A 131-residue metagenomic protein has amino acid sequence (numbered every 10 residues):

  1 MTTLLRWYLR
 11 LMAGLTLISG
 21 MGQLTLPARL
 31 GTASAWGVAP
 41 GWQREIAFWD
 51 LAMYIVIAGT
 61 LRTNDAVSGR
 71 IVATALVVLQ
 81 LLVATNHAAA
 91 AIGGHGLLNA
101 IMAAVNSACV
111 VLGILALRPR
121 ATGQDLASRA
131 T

Functional and structural regions predicted by a protein language model:
T2-W7, L15-P40: Membrane-helix boundary elements
W7-G22, A75-L79, C109-L112: Alpha-helical transmembrane segments of multi-pass integral membrane proteins
G14-Q23, P40-L61, V78: Core segments of alpha-helical transmembrane spans in multipass integral membrane proteins
G22-T32, I55-T63, N86-A89: Membrane-helix exit/interface motif
A33-W42, G94-V105: Non-cytosolic membrane-interface motifs at loop->transmembrane helix junctions
A52-M53, I71-A88, N106-V111: Hydrophobic alpha-helical membrane segments
R62-R70, A84-I101: Membrane-helix boundary connector in multi-pass membrane proteins
A108-T131: Membrane-water interface at the C-terminal end of transmembrane alpha helices
